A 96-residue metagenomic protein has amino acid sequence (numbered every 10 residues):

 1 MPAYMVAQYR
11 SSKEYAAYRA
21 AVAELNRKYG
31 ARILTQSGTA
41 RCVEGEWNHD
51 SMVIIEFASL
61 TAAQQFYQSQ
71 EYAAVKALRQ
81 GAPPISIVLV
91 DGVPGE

Functional and structural regions predicted by a protein language model:
M1-Q68, D91-E96: Short S/T/G/P-rich N-terminal loop/turn motif that feeds into the first structured element of a domain
A63-F66, Q70-V90: C-terminal structural segments of small proteins and small subunits
